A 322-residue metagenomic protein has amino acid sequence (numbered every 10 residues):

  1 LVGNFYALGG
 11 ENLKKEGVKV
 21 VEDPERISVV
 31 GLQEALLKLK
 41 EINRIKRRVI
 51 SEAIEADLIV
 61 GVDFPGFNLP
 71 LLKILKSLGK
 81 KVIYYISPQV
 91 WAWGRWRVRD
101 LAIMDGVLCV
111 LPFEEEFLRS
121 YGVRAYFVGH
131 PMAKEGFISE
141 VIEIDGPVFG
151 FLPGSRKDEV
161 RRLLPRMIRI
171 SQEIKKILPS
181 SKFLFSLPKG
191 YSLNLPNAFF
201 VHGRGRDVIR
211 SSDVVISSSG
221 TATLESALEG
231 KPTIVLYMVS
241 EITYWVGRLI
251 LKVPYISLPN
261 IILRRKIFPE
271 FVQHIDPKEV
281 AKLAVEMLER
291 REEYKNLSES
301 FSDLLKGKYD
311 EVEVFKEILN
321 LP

Functional and structural regions predicted by a protein language model:
L1-V141, G150-L164, E173, I177 (+1 more regions): Active-site and donor-binding regions of nucleotide-sugar-utilizing enzymes
E25-S28, S240-L263: Mobile, glycine-enriched helix-loop/loop "lid" segments at the mouths of ligand-binding/catalytic clefts that gate
A125, S181, V272: Glycine-rich phosphate-binding loops of nucleotide-dependent enzymes
I144-G150, S181-K182: Charged active-site motifs of nucleotide-sugar-dependent glycosyltransferases
S181-F199: Catalytic donor nucleotide-activated moiety binding site of glycosyltransferases and closely related
G203-I250: A donor-sugar binding/catalytic signature common to diverse glycosyltransferases and related nucleotide-sugar
P254-E311: Leloir-type glycosyltransferase catalytic cores
G307-P322: C-terminal alpha-helical cap of glycosyltransferases
